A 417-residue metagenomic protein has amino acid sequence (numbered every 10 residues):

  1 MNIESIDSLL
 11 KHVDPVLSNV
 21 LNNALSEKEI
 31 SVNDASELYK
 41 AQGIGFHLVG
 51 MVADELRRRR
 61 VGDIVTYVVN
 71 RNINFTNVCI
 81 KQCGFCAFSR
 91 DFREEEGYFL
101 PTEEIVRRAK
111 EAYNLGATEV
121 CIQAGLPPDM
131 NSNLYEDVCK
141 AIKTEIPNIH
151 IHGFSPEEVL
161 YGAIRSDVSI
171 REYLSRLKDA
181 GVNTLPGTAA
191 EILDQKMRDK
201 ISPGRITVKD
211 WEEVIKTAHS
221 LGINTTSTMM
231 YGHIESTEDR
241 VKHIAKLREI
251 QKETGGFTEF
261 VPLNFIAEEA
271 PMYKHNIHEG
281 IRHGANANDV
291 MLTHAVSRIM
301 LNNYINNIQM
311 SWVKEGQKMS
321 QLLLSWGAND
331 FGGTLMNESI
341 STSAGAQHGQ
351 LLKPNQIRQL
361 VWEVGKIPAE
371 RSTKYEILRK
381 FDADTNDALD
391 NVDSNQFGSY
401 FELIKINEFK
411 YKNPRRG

Functional and structural regions predicted by a protein language model:
M1-I44, R107, Y113, Q251-G417: Auxiliary Fe-S-binding modules of radical SAM enzymes
E27, A53, C83, I122 (+5 more regions): Conserved, mostly hydrophobic/aromatic
S36, R71-N72, R93, Q123-N133 (+3 more regions): Glycine-rich, proline-tolerant flexible connector loops at the mouths of alpha/beta enzymes
L48-F92, G97-Q123, L185: N-terminal pre-triad scaffold of radical SAM enzymes
A109, E136-K140, L174-S175, E212-I215 (+5 more regions): Generic structural signal for well-ordered alpha-helices, preferentially at hydrophobic/aromatic core positions
A117-I215, S220-S227, H233, N307: Conserved SAM/AdoMet-binding glycine-rich loop
S169-Y173, I234-R248, E315-W326: Catalytic cores of alpha/beta
